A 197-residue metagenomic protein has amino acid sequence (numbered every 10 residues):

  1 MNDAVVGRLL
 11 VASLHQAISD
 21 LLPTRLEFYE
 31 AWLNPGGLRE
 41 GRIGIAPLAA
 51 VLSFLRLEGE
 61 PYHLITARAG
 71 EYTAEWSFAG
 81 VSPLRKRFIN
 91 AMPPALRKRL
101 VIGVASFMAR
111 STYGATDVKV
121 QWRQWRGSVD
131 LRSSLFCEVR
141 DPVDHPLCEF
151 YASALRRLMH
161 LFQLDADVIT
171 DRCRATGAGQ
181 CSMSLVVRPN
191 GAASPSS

Functional and structural regions predicted by a protein language model:
M1-R126, L135-E149, R172, T176-Q180 (+1 more regions): N-terminal accessory segment detector
C148-Q163: Active-site helix/loop of acyl-thioester processing domains in fatty-acid/polyketide metabolism, spanning hotdog-fold
L164-C173: Low-complexity, intrinsically disordered Gly/Pro/Thr-rich segments
